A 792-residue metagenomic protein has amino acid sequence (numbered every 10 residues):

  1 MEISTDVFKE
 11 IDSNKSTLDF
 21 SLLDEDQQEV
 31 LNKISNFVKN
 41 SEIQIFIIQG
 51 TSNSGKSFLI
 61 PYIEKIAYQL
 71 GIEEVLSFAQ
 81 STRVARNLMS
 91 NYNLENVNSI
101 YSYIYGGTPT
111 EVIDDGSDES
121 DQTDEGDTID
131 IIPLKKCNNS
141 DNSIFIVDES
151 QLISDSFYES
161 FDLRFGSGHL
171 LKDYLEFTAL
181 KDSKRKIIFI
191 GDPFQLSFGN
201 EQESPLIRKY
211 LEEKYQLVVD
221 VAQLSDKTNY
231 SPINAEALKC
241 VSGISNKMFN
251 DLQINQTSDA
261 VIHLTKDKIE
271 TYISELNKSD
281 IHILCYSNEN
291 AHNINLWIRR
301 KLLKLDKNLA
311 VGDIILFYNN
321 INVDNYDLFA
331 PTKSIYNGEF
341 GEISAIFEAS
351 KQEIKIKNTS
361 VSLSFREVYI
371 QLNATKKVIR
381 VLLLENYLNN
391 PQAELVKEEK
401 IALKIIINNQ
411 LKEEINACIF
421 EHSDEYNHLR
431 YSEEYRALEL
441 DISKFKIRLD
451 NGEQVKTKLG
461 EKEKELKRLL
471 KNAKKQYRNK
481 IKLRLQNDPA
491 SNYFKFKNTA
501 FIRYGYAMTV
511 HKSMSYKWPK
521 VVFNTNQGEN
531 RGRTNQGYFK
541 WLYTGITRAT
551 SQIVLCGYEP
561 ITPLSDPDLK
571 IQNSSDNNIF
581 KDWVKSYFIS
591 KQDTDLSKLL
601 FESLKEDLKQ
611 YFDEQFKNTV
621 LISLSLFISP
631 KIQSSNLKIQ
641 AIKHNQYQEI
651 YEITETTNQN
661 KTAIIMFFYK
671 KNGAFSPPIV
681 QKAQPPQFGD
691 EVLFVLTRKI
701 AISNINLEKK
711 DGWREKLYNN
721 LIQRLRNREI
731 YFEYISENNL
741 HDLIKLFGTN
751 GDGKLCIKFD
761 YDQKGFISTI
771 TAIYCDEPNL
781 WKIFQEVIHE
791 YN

Functional and structural regions predicted by a protein language model:
S4-D12, V30-Q49, K56, Y68 (+6 more regions): Conserved helicase motor core of P-loop NTPases
E10-Q28: Dynamic helix-loop-helix/coil hinge segments at AAA+ ATPase domain boundaries and subdomain interfaces
L59, I63: Hydrophobic positions on the alpha1 helix immediately C-terminal to the Walker A/P-loop
L76-F145, M508: Inter-Walker segment of RecA-like/P-loop motor cores
D141-I144, D182-I188, I553-V554: Loop/turn-to-beta-strand initiation segments
D148-S150, P193: Walker B catalytic acidic pair
N358-V361, V368-Q610, E614, N618 (+10 more regions): C-terminal accessory regions
I622-K699, L717-Y791: N-terminal accessory interaction module
